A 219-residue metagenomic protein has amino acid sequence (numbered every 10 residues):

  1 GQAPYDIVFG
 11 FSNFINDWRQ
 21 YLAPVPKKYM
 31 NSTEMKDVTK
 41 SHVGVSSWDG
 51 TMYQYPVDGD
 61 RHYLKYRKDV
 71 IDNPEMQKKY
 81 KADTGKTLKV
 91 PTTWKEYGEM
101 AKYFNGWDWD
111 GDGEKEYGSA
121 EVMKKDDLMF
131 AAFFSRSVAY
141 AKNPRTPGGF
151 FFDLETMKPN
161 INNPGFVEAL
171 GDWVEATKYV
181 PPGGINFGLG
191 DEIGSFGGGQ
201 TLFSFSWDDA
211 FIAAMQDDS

Functional and structural regions predicted by a protein language model:
G1-N13: Early extracytoplasmic/lumenal segment of secretory-pathway proteins
G1-P4, I71, E96-F104, G190-S204: Short helices/loops that flank or line small-molecule/ion binding pockets
G10-K65, D72, A132: Hinge/lid segment of periplasmic solute-binding proteins
K27-V38, K78-V90, W109, K124 (+2 more regions): Short, solvent-exposed loop/beta-turn-alpha elements that line the ligand-binding surface or hinge of extracytoplasmic
V45-S46, G50, D69-V70, P74 (+2 more regions): Extracytoplasmic/periplasmic substrate-recognition and gating elements
E96-Y103, A132, R136-N186: Glycine-centered hinge/linker elements that transmit conformational signals in sensory and ligand-binding systems
D112: Acidic carboxylate motifs that coordinate Ca2+ or other divalent cations, activating on Asp/Glu
I161-S219: Ligand-binding pocket segment of bilobal, Venus flytrap-like solute-binding proteins
